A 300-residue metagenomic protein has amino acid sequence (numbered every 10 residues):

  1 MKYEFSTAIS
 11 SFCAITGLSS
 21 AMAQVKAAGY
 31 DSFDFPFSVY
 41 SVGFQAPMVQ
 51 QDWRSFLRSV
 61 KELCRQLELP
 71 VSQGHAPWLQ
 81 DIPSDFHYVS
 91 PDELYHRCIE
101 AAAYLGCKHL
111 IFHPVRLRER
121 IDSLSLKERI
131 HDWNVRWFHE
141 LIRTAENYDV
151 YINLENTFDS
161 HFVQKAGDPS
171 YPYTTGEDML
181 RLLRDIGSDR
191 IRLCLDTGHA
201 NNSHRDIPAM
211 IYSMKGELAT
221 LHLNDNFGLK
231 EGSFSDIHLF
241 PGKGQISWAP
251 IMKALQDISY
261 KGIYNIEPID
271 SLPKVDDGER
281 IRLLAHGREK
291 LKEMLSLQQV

Functional and structural regions predicted by a protein language model:
M1-A8, S72-D81, L117-I121: N-terminal small/glycine-rich loop or linker at the start of catalytic domains across soluble metabolic enzymes
M1-S6, S11-D31, D92, G106 (+2 more regions): Histidine-acidic metal/acid-base catalytic patches
D34-G43, S72-W78, P114-R116: Short, conserved active-site loops that position catalytic residues or coordinate cofactors/metal ions across diverse
F35-S59: Glycine-rich, proline-tolerant flexible connector loops at the mouths of alpha/beta enzymes
F44-A46, S84-D85, I121-L124, V163-G167 (+2 more regions): Short acidic, glycine/proline-rich loop/turn micro-motifs
R58, E62-Q66, D81-R192, N202: Active-site acidic/histidine proton-transfer and metal-coordination neighborhood in alpha/beta enzyme cores
A76, H113-V115, E155-F158, T197 (+1 more regions): Short, well-ordered beta-to-alpha junction loops that form the rim of enzyme active sites and present histidine/acidic
